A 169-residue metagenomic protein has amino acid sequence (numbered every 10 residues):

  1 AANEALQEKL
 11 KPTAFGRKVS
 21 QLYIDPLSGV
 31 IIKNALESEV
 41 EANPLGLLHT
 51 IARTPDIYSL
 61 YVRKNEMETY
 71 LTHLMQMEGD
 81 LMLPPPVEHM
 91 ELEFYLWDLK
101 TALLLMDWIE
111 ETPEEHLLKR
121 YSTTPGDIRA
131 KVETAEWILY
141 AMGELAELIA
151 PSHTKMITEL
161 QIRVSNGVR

Functional and structural regions predicted by a protein language model:
A1-R169: C-terminal helical accessory/scaffold domains
